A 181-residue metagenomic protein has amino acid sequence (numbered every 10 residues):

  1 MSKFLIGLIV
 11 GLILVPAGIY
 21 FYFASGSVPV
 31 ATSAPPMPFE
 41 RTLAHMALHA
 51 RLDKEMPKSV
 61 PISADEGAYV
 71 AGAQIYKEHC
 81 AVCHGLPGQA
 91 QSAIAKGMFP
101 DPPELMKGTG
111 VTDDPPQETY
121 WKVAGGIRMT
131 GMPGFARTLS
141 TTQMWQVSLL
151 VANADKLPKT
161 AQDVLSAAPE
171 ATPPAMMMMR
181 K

Functional and structural regions predicted by a protein language model:
S2-V70, I94, D114-E118, F135-V151 (+1 more regions): Periplasmic c-type cytochrome electron-transfer domains
L5, I75, L139, T160-A161: Short sequence/structural segments immediately N-terminal
P61, E104-L105, G131-G134: Conserved beta-strand positions that form and line the central face of beta-propeller blades
G67, A73-P100, I127-G134, A154-T160: Periplasmic/extracellular electron-transfer cofactor-ligation site, primarily the c-type cytochrome heme-c attachment
E104-T109, T172-M176: A short, hydrophobic secondary-structure junction motif
K107-A124, G131: Glycine-rich active-site/cofactor-binding loop and its immediate structural neighborhood
T160-E170: Short, flexible loop/turn segments with low-complexity composition
